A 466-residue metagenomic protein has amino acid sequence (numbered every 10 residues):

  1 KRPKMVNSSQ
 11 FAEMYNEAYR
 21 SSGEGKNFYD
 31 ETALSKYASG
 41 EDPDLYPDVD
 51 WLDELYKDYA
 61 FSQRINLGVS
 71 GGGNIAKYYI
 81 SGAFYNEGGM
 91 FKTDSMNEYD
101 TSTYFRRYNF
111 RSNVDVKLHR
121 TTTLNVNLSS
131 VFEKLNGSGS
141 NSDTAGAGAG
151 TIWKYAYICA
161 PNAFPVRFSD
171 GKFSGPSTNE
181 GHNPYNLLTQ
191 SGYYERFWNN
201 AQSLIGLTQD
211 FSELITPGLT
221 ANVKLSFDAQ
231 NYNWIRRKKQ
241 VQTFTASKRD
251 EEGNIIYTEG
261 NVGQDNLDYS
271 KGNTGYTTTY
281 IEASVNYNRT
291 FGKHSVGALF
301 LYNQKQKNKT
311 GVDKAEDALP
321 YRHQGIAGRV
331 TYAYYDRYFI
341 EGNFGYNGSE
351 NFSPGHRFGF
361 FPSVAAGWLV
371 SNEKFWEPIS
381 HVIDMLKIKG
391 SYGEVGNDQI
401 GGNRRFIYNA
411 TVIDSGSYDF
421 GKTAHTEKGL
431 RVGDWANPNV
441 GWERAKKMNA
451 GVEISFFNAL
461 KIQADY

Functional and structural regions predicted by a protein language model:
K1-W198, S212, Q399-Y418: Membrane-proximal, glycine/serine-rich, low-complexity loop/turn segments characteristic of large bacterial
Y59, N113-T121, N127-F132, N141 (+4 more regions): Extracellular/periplasmic, surface-exposed regions of secreted and cell-surface proteins
T243: Active-site-proximal polar cores
